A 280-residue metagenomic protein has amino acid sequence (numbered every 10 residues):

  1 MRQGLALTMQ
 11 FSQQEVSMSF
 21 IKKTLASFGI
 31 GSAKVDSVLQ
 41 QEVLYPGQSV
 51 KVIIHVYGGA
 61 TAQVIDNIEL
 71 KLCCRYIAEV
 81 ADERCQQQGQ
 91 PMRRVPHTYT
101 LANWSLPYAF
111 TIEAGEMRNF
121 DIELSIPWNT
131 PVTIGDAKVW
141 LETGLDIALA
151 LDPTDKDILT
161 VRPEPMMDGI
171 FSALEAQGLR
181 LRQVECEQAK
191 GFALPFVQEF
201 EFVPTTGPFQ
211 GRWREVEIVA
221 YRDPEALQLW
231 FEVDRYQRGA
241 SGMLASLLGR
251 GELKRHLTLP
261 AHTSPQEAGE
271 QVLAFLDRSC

Functional and structural regions predicted by a protein language model:
R2-S17: Short, Lys/Arg-enriched N-terminal segments with co-localized hydrophobic residues within the first ~10-30 amino acids
E15-C280: Terminal, compositionally biased non-globular sequences in eukaryotic proteins
